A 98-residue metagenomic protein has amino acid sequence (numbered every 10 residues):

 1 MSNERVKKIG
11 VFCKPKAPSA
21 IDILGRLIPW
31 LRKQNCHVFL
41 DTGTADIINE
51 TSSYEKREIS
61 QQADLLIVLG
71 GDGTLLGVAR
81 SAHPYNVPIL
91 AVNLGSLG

Functional and structural regions predicted by a protein language model:
M1-S2, L27: N-terminal donor/sugar-recognition subdomains of glycan-related enzymes, prototypically the membrane-proximal stem
S2-K16: Generic N-terminal amphipathic, Lys/Arg-enriched alpha-helix
A17-G25: Glycine- and acidic-residue-enriched helix-capping/strand-helix junction motifs
P18-S19, W30-C36: Catalytic, metal-anchored helix/loop core of enzyme active sites in primary metabolism
S19, T44-D46, S53-G98: Small-residue-rich beta-alpha loop regions that form the catalytic core of phosphotransfer and lipid-active enzymes
P29-W30, S81: Alpha-helical scaffold elements within enzyme catalytic domains, especially in hydrolases
C36-G43: Short internal beta-strands
